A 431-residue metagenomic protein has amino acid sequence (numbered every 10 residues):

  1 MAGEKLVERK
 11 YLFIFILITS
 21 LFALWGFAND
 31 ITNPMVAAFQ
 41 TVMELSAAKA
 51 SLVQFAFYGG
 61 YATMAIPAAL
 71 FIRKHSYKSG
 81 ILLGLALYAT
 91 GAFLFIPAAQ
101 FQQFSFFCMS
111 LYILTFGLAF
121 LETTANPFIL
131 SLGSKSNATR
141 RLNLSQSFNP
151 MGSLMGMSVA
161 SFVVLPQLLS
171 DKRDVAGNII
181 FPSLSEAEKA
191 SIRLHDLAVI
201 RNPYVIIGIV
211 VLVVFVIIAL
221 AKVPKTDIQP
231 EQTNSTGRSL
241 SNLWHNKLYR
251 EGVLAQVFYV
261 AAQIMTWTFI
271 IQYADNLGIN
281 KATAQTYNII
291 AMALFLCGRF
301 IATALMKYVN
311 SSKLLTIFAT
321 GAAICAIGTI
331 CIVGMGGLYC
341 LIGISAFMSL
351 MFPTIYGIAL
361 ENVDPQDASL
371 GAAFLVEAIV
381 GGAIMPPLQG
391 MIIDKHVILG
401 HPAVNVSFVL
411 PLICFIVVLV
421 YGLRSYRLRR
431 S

Functional and structural regions predicted by a protein language model:
F13-M43, A125-N126, T266-A274: Extracytoplasmic
T32-V36, G156-L168, N242-I289: Extracytoplasmic gate region of multi-pass secondary transporters
L52-I72, I289-A302: Central cavity-lining transmembrane alpha-helices of secondary-active solute carriers, predominantly the Major
A86-F101, T320-G334: C-terminal ends and interior cores of transmembrane alpha-helices in multi-pass membrane transporters/permeases
F104-L121, G336-M351: Hydrophobic core of transmembrane alpha-helices in multi-pass small-molecule transporters, especially MFS/SLC-type
L118, N137-L169, F181, A373-P386: Glycine-rich segments within core transmembrane alpha-helices of 12-TM secondary carriers
F120-S134, S349-D364: Intracellular juxtamembrane helix-capping segments at the cytosolic ends of symmetry-related transmembrane helices
